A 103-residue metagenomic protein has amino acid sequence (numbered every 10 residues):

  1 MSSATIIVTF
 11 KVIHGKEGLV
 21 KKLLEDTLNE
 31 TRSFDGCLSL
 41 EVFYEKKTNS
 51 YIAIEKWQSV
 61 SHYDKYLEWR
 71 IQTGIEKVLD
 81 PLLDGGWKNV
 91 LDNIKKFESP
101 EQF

Functional and structural regions predicted by a protein language model:
S2, E41-N49, E76-F103: Glycine-rich beta-strand-turn "strand-cap" elements at beta-sheet edges
A4-F10: Active-site-flanking beta-strand signature of metal-NTP-handling nucleotidyl enzymes and homologous cyclase-like
K11-L19: Short, surface-exposed ligand-recognition loops at beta-strand->loop->(often short) alpha-helix junctions that present
G18-K21, D64: Generic structural signal for individual residues within well-ordered alpha-helical segments across diverse proteins
L28-I52: Short, glycine- and small/hydrophobic-rich beta-strand elements in well-ordered beta-sheets
F34-L38, K56-L91: An amphipathic, aromatic/His-enriched active-site/gating alpha helix that lines ligand/cofactor pockets
